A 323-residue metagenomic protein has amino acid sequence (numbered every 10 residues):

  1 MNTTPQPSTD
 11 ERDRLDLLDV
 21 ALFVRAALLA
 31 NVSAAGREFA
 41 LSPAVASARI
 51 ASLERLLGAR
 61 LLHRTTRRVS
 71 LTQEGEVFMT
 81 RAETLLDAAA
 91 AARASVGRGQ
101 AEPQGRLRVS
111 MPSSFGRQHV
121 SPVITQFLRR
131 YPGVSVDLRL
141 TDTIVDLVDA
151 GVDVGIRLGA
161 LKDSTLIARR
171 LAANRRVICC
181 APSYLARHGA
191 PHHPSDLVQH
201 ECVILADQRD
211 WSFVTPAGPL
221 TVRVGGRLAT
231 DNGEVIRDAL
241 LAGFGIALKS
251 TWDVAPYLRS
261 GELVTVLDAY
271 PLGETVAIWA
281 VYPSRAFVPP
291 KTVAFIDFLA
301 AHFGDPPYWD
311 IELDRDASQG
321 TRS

Functional and structural regions predicted by a protein language model:
M1-R14, A255-P256, S260, Y270-S323: C-terminal effector-binding regulatory domain of bacterial HTH transcription factors
R25-A40: Short helix-boundary/capping micro-motifs
A48-R49, V123: Residues within the DNA-recognition helix of helix-turn-helix
E54-L71, L263: A short LG(V/I)-centered, amphipathic sequence patch enriched for acidic residue(s) preceding the LG motif
A59, T66-V69, E76, D87-S110: Short helix-loop hinge/linker segments at domain boundaries
Q104-I167, I311-S323: Central regulatory/effector-binding core of bacterial HTH transcription factors
R130, V134-T230: Acidic, Gly/Pro-rich loop/turn segments at junctions of secondary structure
T221-G273, Y282, W309: Hydrophobic hinge/microswitch elements
